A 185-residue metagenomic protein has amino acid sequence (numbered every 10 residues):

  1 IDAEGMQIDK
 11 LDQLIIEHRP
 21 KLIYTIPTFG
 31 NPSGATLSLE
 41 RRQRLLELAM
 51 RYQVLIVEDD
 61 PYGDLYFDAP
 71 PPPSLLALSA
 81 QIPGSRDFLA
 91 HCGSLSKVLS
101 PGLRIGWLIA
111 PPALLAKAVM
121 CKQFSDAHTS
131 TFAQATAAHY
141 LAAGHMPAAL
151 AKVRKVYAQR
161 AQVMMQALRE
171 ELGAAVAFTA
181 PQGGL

Functional and structural regions predicted by a protein language model:
E4-F67: Active-site phosphate-binding strand-loop segment of PLP-dependent enzymes
T28-N31, Y62-G63, S96-V98, P112-L115 (+2 more regions): Short, solvent-exposed loop/turn segments at secondary-structure junctions
A35-T36, D68, L78, M120-C121: Residue-level signal for well-ordered alpha-helical positions
V54, L89, V176: Short, conserved active-site loop motifs that form the nucleotide-linked donor/cofactor pocket
A80-K155, Q162: Conserved core segment of the aminotransferase class I/II
A138, K155-M165, A175-L185: Conserved glycine-rich beta-strand-loop-beta hairpin in the small C-terminal domain of fold type I
